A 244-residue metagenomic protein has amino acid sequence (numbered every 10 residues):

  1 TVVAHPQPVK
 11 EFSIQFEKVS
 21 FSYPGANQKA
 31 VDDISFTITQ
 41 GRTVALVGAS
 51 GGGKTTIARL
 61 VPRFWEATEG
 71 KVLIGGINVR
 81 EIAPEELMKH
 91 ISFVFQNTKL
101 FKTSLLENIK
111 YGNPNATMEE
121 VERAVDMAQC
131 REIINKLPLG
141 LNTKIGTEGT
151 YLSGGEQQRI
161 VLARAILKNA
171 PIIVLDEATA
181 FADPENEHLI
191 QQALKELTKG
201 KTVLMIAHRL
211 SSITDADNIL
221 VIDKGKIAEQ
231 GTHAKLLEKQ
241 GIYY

Functional and structural regions predicted by a protein language model:
T1-A4, K10: Transmembrane helical bundles of ABC transporter permease domains
P8-Y244: ABC-type nucleotide-binding domain
